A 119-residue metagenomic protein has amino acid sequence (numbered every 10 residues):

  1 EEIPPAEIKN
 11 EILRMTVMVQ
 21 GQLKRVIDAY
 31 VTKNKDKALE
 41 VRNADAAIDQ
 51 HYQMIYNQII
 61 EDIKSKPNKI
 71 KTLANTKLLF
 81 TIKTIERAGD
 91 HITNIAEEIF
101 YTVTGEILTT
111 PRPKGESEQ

Functional and structural regions predicted by a protein language model:
E1-Q119: Cytosolic, long alpha-helical scaffolding segments
